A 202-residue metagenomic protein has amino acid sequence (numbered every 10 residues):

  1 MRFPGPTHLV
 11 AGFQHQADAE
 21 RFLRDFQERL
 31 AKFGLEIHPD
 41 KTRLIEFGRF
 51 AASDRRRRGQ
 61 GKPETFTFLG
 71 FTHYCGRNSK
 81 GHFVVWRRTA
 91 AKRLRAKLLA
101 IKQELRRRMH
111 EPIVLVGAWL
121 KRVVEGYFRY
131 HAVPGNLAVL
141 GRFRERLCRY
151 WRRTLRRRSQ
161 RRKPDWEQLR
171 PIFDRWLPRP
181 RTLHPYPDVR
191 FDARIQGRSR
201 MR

Functional and structural regions predicted by a protein language model:
M1-R202: Non-catalytic terminal/accessory segments
